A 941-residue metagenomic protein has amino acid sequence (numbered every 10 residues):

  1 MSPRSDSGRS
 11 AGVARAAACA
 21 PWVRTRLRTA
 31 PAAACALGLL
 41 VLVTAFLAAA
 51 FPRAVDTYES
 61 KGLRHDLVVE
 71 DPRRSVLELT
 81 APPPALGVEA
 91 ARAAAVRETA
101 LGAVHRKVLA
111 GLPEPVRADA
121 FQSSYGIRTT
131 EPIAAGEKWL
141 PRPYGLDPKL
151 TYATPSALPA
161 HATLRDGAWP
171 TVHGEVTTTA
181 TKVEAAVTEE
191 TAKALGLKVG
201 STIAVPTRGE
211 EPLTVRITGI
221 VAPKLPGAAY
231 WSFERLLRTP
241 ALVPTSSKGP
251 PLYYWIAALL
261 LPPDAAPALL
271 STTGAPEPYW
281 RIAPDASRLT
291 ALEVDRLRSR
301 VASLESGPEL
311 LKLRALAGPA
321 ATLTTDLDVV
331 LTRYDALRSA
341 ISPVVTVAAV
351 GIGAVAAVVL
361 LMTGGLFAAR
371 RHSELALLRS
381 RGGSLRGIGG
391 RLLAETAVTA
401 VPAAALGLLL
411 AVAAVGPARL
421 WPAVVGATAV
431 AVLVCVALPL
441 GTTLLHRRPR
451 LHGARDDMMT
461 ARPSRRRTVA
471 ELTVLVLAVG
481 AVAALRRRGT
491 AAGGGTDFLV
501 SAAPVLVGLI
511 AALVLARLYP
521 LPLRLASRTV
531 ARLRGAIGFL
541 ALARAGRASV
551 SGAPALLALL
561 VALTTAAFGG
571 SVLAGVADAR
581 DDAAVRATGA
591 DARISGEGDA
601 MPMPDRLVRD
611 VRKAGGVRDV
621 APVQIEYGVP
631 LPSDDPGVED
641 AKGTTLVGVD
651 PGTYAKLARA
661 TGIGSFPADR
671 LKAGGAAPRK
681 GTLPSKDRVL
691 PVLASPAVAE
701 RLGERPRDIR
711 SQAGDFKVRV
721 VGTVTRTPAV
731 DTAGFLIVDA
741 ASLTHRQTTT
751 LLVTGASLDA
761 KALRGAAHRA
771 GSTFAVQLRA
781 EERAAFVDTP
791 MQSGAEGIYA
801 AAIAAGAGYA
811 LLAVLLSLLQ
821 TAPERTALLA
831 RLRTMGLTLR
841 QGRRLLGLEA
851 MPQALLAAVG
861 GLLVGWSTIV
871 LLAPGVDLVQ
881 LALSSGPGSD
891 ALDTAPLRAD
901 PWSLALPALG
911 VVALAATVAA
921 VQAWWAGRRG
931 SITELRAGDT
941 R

Functional and structural regions predicted by a protein language model:
M1-A354, T490-S501, V514, A584-A592 (+7 more regions): Membrane transport/envelope proteins' first extracytoplasmic loop
M1-T25, G318, A614, D635-P636 (+4 more regions): Actinobacteria-biased recognition of intrinsically disordered, low-complexity terminal regions
R4-R9, A32-A36, T44-A50, P267-T272 (+10 more regions): Alpha-helical transmembrane segments, especially those used as permease/efflux helices and single-pass anchors
A30, V358-A397, A813-A854: Interfacial "coupling" helices/loops that link adjacent transmembrane helices in transporter permeases
I133-L195, R609, R618-D619, V623-R705: Short beta-strand boundary microenvironments
R381-G383, A403, G407, G836-L837 (+2 more regions): A short glycine-centered flexible hinge/capping loop motif at secondary-structure junctions
T396, A405-G426, R488-L499, L862-G910 (+2 more regions): Short helix-loop junctions at transmembrane helix boundaries
R488-K680: Juxtamembrane segments of multi-pass membrane proteins
